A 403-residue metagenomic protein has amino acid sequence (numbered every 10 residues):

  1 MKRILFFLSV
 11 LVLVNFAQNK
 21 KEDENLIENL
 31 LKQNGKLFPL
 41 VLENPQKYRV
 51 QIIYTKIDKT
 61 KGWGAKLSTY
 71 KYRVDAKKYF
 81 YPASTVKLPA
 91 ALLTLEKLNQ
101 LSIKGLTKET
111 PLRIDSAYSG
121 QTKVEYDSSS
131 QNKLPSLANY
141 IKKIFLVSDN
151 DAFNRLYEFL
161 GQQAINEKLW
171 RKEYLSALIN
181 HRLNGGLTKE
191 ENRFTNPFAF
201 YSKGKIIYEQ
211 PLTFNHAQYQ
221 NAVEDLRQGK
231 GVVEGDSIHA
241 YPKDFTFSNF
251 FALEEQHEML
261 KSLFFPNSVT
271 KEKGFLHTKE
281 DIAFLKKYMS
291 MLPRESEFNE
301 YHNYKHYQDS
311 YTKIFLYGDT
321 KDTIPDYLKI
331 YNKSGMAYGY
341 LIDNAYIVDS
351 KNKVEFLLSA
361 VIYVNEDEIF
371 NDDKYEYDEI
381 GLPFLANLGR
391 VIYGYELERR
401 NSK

Functional and structural regions predicted by a protein language model:
M1-E24: Bacterial Sec-dependent N-terminal signal peptides
K20-K36, N44, I238-K403: Structured C-terminal helix/loop/strand segments within mature extracytoplasmic catalytic/sensor domains
E22-G35, K47, S116-A117, Q121-V124 (+2 more regions): Active-site-adjacent helix/loop patches that line small-molecule binding or acyl-intermediate pockets
K32-V74, L358-A360: A short, well-structured edge-of-sheet supersecondary motif
P45-R49, L67-T69, D75-K77, Y81-P89 (+4 more regions): Extracytoplasmic
I53-D58, L106-E125, L160-G161, R182-E191 (+1 more regions): Acidic helix-start/capping segments at beta-turn-to-alpha-helix junctions
F80-L106, L112, L358: Active-site SXXK
K87-T94, I144, L169, Q256 (+3 more regions): Residue-level preference for non-acidic, small/hydrophobic
